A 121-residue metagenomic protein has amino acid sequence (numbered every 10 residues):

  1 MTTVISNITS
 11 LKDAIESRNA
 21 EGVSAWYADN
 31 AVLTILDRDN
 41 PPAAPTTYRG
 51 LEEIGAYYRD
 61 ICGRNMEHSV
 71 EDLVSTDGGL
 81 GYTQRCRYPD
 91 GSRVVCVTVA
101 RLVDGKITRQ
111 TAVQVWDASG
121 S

Functional and structural regions predicted by a protein language model:
M1-A25, D29, S119-S121: Short, low-complexity N-terminal intrinsically disordered segments enriched in polar/charged residues
V4, I8, P41-P42, I54 (+2 more regions): Hydrophobic aliphatic residue packing
S17, E21, E53, T108: Short, flexible micro-motifs
G22, W26-T76: A solvent-exposed, acidic/Ser-Thr-rich amphipathic alpha-helical stretch
A56-S121: A beta-strand edge to alpha-helix "cap/lid" segment located at domain peripheries
